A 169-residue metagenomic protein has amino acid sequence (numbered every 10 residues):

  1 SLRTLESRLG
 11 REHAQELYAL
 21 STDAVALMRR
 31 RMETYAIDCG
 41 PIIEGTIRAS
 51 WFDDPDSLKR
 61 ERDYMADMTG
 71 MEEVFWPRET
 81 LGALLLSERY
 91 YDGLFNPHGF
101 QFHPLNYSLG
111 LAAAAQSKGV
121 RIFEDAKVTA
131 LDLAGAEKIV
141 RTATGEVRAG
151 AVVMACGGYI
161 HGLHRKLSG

Functional and structural regions predicted by a protein language model:
S1-A19: Glycine-rich active-site loop/strand segments that organize a redox cofactor
S1-S7, L27-G110: Flavin (FAD/FMN) cofactor-binding and adjacent substrate-gating region of FAD-dependent oxidoreductase domains
L20-L27: N-terminal FAD cofactor-binding segment of flavoenzymes
I37-D38, A143-T144, K166-S168: A generic local secondary-structure boundary/capping motif
P55, L81, A130, I160-H161: Surface-exposed, flexible loop/turn segments at secondary-structure boundaries
D56-A66, E88-G150, A155: Helical element adjacent to the flavin cofactor pocket in flavoenzyme catalytic cores
L85, L133, L163-R165: Short glycine-/acidic-enriched loop or helix-start segments at secondary-structure transitions that form or flank
G150-S168: Flavin (primarily FAD) binding-site architecture
